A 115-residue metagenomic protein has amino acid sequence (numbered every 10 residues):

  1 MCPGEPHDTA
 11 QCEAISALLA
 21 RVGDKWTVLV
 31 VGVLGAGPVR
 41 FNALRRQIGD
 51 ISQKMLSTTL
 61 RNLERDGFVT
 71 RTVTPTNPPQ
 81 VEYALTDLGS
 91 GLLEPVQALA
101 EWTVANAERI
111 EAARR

Functional and structural regions predicted by a protein language model:
M1-P3, T9-A10, A14, S90-R115: Amphipathic alpha-helical dimerization/coiled-coil segments that flank or bridge DNA-binding/regulatory modules
D8-M55, P75-N77, E82: N-terminal helix-turn-helix DNA-binding core of bacterial DNA-binding proteins
L56, L60-L63: Basic amphipathic alpha-helical segments that dock to polyanions
P75-A98: Basic, amphipathic "hinge/linker" alpha-helix immediately C-terminal to the N-terminal HTH DNA-binding motif
